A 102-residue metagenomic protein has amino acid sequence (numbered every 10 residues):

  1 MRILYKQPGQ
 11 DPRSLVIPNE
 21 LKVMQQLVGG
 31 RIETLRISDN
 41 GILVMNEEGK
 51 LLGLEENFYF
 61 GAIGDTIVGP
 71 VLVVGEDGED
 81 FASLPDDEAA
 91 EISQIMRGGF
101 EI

Functional and structural regions predicted by a protein language model:
M1-I102: Domain-length accessory/inserted modules outside core catalytic folds
